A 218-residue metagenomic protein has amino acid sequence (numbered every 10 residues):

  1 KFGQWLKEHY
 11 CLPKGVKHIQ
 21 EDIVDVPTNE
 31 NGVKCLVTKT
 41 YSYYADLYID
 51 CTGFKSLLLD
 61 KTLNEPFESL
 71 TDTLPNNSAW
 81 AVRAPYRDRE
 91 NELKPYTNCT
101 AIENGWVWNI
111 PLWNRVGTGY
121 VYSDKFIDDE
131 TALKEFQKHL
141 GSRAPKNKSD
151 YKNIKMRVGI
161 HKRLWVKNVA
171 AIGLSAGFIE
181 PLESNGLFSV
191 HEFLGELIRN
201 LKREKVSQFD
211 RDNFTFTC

Functional and structural regions predicted by a protein language model:
F2-Q137, L194: Predominantly flavin-linked oxidoreductase catalytic cores and closely associated redox partners
E8-K17, S42-Y44, G141-K146, R199-Q208: Secondary-structure boundary elements
V24-D25, I154-G159: Short, solvent-exposed loop/turn elements at beta->coil junctions and helix N-caps that rim active or binding pockets
V82-R87, R157-H161, T215-C218: Short, conserved secondary-structure transition motifs
A101-K155, S175-F188, R203, S207: Conserved FAD/dinucleotide-binding core of flavoprotein oxidoreductases
L133-F136, H161-V166: Single, function-defining residue in the core of a domain
V169-A171: Residue-level marker for buried hydrophobic side chains located in beta-strands that build the well-ordered beta-sheet
E183, E196-C218: Active-site-proximal substrate-binding core of FAD-dependent oxidoreductases
